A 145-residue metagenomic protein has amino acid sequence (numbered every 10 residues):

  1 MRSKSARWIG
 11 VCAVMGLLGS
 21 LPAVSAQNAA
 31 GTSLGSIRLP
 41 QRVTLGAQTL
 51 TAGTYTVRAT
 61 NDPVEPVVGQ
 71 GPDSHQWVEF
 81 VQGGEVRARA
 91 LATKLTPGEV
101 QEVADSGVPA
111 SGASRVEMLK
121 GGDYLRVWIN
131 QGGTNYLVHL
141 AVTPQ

Functional and structural regions predicted by a protein language model:
M1-C12: Bacterial N-terminal signal peptides that target proteins for export
G10-S20: Bacterial N-terminal signal peptides
S25-T44: Short acidic, Pro/Gly- and aromatic-enriched capping/linker segments at domain boundaries
N28-G31, A59-P72: Covalent nucleotidyltransferase core used to form phosphodiester bonds in nucleic acids
G53-A59: A short tyrosine-centered beta-strand micro-motif
V67-L95: Acidic, aromatic-enriched beta-alpha/helix-loop junctions
R87-Q145: Beta-strand-rich cores of mature extracytoplasmic or soluble domains
